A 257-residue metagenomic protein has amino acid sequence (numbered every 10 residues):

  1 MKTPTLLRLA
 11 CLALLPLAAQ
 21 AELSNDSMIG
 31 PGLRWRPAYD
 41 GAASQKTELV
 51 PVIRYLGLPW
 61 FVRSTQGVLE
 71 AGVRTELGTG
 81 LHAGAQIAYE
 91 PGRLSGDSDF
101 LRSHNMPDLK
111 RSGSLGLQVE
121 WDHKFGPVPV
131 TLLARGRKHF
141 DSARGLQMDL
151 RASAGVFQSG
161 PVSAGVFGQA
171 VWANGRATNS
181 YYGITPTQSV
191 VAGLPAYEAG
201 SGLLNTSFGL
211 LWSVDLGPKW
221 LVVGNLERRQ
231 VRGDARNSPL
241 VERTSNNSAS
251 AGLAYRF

Functional and structural regions predicted by a protein language model:
M1-D26, A42: Cleavable N-terminal export/targeting peptides
A21-V68: Short glycine/proline- and aromatic-enriched beta-strand/turn motifs that initiate or cap beta-hairpins
S27, L49, L81, L115 (+5 more regions): Hydrophobic core residues within well-ordered beta-strands of beta-rich domains
P31-W35, P51-G57, A71-T75, L117-W121 (+5 more regions): Residues on the lipid-exposed face of transmembrane beta-strands in outer-membrane beta-barrel proteins
V62-G165, G175-S201, E227-A235, P239-S245: Outer-membrane pore/translocation modules
V166, F208, W212-F257: Predominantly the C-terminal beta-signal and adjacent terminal strand-loop region of outer-membrane beta-barrel
E198-T206, S213: Short amphipathic alpha-helix initiation/capping segments at coil-to-helix junctions
